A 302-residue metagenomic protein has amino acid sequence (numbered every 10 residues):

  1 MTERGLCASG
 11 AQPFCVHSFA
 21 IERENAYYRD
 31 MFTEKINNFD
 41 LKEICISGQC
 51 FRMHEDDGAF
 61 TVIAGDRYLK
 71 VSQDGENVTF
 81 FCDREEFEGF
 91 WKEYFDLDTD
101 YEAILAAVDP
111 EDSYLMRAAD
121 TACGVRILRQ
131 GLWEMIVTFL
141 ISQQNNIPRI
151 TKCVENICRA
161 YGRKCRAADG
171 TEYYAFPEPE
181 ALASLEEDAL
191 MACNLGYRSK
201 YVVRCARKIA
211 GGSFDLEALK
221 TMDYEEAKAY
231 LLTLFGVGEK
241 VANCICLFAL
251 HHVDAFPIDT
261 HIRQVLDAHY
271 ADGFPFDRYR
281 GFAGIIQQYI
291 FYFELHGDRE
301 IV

Functional and structural regions predicted by a protein language model:
M1-T2, M31: Accessible peptide chain termini
E3-H17, E24: N-terminal amphipathic/hydrophobic targeting modules at extreme N-termini, encompassing cleavable Sec/SRP-type signal
N25-V302: HhH-family (HhH-GPD) DNA N-glycosylase catalytic core used in base-excision repair
